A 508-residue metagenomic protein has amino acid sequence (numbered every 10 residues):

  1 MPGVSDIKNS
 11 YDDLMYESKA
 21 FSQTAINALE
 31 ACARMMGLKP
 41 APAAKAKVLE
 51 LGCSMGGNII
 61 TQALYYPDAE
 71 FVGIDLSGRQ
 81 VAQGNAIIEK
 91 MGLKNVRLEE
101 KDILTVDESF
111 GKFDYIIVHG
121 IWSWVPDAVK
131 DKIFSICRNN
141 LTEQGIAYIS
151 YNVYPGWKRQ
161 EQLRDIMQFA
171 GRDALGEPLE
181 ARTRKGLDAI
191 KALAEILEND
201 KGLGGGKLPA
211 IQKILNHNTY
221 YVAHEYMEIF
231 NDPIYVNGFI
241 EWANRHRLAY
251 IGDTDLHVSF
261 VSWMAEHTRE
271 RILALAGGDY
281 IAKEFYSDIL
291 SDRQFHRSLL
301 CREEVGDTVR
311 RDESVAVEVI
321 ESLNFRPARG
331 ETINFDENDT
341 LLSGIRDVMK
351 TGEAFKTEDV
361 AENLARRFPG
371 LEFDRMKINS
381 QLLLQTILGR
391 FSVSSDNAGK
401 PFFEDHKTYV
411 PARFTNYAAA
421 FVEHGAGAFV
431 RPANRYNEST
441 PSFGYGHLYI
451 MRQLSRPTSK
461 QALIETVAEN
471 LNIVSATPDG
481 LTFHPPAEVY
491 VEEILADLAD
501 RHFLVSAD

Functional and structural regions predicted by a protein language model:
D13, E17-A46, T61: Conserved alpha-helix/loop element of class I SAM-dependent methyltransferases that forms part of the SAM/SAH-binding
M55-D68: Conserved SAM-binding loop of SAM-dependent methyltransferases across substrates and taxa, primarily the Class I
S77: Conserved SAM/SAH-binding beta-strand->alpha-helix loop
G92-I103: Conserved SAM-binding strand-loop segment of SAM-dependent methyltransferases
D107-I116: A short acidic, Gly/Pro-enriched loop at the edge of an enzyme's catalytic core that lines a small-molecule cofactor
D131-E143: A short glycine-rich, Lys/Arg-flanked "PGG" loop and its adjoining helix->strand segment in the class I
I149-E177, K185, L193-N199: Conserved class I S-adenosyl-L-methionine
V261-G277, I281-H296, L300, N334-D508: Long, charge-rich, low-complexity alpha-helical segments
